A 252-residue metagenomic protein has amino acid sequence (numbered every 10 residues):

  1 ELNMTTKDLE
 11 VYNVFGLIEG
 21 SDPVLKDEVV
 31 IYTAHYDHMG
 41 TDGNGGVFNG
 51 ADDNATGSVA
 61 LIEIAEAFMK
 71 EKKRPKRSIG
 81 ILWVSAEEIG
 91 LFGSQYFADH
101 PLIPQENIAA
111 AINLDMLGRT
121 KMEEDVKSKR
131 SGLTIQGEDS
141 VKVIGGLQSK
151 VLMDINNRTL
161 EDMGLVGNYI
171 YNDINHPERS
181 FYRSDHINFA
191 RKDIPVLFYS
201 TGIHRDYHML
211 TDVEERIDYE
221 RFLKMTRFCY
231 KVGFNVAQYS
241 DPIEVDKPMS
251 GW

Functional and structural regions predicted by a protein language model:
E1-G50, E66, K70-K73: Soluble metallo-hydrolase cores and metallopeptidase-like ectodomains found primarily in the secretory/periplasmic
E1-T5, N44-N54, E138-G146, I174-R179 (+1 more regions): Second-shell loop/turn segments in exported
M4-L9, D22-P23, Y36-G40, A86-G90 (+3 more regions): Solvent-exposed loop/turn segments at secondary-structure junctions within structured extracellular/periplasmic domains
V29-T33, K76-S85, A110-N113, D246-P248: Beta-strand segments within the central parallel beta-sheet cores of soluble alpha/beta enzyme folds
A51-I64: Active-site alpha-helical elements of protease catalytic centers
I62-K70, Y96, R158, K231-N235: Short glycine/serine- and small hydrophobic-enriched flexible loop segments
E66, S200-W252: His/Asp/Glu-rich mid-to-C-terminal helical/loop segments that flank catalytic regions of hydrolases
V84-F198: Metal-dependent peptidase/peptidase-like ectodomains
